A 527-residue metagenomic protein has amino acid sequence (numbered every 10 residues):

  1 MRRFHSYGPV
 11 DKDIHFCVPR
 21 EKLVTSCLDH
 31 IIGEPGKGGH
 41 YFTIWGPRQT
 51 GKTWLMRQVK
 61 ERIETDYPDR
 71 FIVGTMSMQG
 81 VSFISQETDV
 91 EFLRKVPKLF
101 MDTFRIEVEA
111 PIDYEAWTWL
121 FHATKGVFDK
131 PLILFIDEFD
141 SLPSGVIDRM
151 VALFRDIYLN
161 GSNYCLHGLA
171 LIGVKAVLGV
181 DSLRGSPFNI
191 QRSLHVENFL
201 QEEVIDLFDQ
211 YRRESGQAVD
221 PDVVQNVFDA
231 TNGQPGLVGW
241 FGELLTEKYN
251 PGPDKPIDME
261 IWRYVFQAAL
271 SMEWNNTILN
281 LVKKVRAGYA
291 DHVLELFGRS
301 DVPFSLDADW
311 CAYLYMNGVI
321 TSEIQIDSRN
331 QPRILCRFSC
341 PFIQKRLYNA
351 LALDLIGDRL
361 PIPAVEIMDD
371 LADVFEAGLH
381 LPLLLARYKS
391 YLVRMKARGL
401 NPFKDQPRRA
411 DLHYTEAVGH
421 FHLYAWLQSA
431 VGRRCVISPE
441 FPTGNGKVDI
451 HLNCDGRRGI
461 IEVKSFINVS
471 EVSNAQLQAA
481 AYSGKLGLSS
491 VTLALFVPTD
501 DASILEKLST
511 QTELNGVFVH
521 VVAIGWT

Functional and structural regions predicted by a protein language model:
M1-P47, W54-I63, A123, A386-R409: Walker A/P-loop-proximal flanking segment of P-loop NTPase domains
Y41, E115-V177, L183-R184, D222 (+2 more regions): Conserved Walker B catalytic segment
V73-V108: Conserved NTP-binding/hydrolysis module of P-loop NTPases
D209-N317, S322-N330, I356, L360-I367 (+2 more regions): Winged-helix-like regulatory helical subdomains adjacent to P-loop NTPase cores
Y391-S438: Acidic-basic catalytic patches of nuclease active cores, encompassing PD-(D/E)XK and other metal-cofactor nuclease
S429-G456: Active-site metal-binding core of divalent-cation-utilizing nuclease and nuclease-like domains
I450-N468, Y482: Conserved catalytic cores of phosphodiester-cleaving nucleases, focusing on short active-site segments
V472-Q476, S483-T512: Nucleic-acid nuclease catalytic cores
